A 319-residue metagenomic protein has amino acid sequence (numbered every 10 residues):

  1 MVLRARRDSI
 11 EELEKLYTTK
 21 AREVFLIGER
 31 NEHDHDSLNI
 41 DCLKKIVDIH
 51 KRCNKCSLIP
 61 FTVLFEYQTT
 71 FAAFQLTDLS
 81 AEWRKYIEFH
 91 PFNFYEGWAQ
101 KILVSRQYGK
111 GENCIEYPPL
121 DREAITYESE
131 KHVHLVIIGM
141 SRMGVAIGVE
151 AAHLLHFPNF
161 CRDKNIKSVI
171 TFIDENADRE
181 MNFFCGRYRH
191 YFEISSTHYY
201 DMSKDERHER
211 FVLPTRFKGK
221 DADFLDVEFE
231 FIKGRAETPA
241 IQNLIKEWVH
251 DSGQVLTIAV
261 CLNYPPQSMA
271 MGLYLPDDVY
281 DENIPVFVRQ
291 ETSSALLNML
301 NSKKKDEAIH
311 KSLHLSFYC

Functional and structural regions predicted by a protein language model:
M1-C319: Cytosolic regulatory regions of ion transport systems
